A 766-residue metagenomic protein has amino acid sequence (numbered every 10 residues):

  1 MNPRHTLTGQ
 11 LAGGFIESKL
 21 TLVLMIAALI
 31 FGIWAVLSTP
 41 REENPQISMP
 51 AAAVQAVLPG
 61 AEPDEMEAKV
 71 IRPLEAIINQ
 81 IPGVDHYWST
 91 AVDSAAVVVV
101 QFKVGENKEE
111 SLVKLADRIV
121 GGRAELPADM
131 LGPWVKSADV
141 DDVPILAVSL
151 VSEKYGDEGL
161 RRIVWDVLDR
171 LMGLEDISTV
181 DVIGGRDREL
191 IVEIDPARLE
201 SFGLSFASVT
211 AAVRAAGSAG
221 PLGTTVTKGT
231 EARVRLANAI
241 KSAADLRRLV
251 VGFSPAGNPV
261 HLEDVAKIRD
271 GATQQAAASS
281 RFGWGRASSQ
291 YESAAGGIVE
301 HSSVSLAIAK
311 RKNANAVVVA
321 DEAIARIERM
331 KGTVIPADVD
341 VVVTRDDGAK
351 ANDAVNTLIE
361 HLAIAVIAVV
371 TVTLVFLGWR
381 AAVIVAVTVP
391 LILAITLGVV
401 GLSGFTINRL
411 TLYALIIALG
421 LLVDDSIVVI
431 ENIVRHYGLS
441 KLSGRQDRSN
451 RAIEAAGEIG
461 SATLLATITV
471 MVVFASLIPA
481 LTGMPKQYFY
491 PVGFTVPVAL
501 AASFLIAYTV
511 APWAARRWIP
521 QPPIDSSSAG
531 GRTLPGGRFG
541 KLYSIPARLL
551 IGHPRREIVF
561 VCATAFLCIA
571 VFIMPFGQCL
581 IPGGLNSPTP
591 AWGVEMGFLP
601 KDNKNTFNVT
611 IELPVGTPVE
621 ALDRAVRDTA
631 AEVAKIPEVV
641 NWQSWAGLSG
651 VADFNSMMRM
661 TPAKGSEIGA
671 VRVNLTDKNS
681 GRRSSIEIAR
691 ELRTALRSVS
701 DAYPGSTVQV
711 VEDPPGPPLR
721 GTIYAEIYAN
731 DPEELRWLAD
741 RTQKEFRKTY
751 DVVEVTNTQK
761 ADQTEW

Functional and structural regions predicted by a protein language model:
M1-R41, G457-I459, A529-M596, A725 (+1 more regions): Signature of alpha-helical transmembrane segments and their immediate interfacial
N2, E158, D181-R188, E193 (+7 more regions): Juxtamembrane "pre-transmembrane" interface segments
R4, G13, E65-S137, A197-S218 (+5 more regions): Solvent-exposed, membrane-proximal periplasmic/extracellular interface segments of envelope transport and secretion
A27-E62, V120-D129, L174, F253 (+7 more regions): Transmembrane helices with small-residue packing motifs
A35-S38, G159, S205-V226, R235-S303 (+2 more regions): Extracytoplasmic
A35-S38, I367-R435, V498: Hydrophobic transmembrane alpha-helices and their membrane-interface caps in long multi-pass transport proteins
T344, A351, V355, I430 (+2 more regions): Helix-loop junctions and hydrophobic alpha-helical segments within the transmembrane domains of large membrane
T371-F376, L393-L410, L464-V510, A514-R516: Hydrophobic, glycine/alanine-rich multi-pass transmembrane helices and their short helix-loop junctions in large
